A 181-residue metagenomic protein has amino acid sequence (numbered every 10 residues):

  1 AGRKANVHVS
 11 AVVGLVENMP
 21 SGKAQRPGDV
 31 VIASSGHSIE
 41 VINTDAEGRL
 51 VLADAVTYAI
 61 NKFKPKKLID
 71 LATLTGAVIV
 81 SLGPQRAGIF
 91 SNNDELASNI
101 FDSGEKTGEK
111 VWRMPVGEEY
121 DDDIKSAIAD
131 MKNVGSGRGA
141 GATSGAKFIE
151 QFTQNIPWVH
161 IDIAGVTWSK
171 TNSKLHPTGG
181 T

Functional and structural regions predicted by a protein language model:
A1-T181: A generic structural signal for tightly packed, nonpolar segments enriched in small/aliphatic residues
